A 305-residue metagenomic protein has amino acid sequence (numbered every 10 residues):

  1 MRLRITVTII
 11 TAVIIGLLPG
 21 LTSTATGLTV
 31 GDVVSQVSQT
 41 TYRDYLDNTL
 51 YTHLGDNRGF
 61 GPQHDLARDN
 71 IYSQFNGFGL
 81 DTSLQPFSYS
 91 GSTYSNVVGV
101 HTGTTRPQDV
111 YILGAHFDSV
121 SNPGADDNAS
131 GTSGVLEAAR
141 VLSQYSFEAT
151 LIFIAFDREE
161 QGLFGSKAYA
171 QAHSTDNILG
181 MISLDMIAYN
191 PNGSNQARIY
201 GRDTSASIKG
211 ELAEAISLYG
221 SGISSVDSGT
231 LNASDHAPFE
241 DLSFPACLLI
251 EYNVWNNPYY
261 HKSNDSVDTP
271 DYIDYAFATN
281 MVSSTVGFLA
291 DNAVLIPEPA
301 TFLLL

Functional and structural regions predicted by a protein language model:
T8-G20: Bacterial N-terminal signal peptides
T26-D65, H116-D118, N256-D268: N-terminal capping segment at the start of a domain
Y42-N48, S83-L84, V97-V100, V110-A115 (+7 more regions): Structural recognition of the beta-strand scaffold that forms the well-ordered cores of secreted hydrolase catalytic
D44-T102: A non-catalytic alpha/beta surface segment that caps or lines the substrate-entry region of metallo-dependent hydrolase
S88-S92, T104-R106, F117-N122, D157-G162 (+5 more regions): Solvent-exposed loop/turn segments at secondary-structure junctions within structured extracellular/periplasmic domains
S119-E211, H236: Acidic/histidine-rich catalytic neighborhood of metal-dependent amide-processing enzymes
N190-L295: Active-site-adjacent substrate-binding region of metalloamidase/peptidase-like peptide-processing proteins
P297-L305: A short, hydrophobic C-terminal helix/tail in secreted or cell-surface proteins
